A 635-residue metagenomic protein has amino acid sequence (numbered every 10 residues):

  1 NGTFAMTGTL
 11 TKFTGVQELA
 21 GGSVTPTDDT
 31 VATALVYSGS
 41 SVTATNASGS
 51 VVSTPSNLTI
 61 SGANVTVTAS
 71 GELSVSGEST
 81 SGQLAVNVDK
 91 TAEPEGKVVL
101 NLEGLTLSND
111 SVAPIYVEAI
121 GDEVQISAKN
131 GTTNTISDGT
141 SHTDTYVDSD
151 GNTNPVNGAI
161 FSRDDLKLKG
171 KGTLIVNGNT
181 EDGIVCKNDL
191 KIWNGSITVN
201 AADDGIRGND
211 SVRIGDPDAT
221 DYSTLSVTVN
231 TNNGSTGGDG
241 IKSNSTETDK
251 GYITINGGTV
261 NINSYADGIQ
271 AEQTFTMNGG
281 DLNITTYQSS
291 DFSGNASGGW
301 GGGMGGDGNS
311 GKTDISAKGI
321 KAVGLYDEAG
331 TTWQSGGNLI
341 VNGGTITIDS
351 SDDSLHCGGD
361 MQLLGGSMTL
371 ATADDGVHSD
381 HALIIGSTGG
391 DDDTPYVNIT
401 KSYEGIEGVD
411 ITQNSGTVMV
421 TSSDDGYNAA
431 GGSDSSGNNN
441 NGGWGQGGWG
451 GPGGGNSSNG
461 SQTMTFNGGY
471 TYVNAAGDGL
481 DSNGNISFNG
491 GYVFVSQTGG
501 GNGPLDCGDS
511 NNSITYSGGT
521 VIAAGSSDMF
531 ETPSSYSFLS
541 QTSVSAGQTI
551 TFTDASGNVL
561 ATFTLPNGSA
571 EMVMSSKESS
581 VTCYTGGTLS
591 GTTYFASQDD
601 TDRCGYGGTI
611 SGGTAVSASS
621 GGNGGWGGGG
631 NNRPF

Functional and structural regions predicted by a protein language model:
N1-F635: A composition-driven surface/loop motif
